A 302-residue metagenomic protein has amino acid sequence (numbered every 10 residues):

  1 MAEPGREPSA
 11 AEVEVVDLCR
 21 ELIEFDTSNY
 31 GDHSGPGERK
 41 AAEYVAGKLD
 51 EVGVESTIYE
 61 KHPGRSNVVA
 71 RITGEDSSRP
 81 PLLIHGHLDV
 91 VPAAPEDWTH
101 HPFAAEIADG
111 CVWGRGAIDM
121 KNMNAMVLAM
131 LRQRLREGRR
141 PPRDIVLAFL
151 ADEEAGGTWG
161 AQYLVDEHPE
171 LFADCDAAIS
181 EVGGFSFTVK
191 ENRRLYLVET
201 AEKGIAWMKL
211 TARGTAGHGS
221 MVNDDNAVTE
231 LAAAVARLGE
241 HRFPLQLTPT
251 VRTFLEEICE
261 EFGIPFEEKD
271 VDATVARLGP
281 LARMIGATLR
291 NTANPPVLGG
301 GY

Functional and structural regions predicted by a protein language model:
A2-R115, R136-R143: Acidic/His- and Gly-rich active-site-bordering loop/insert found across diverse amide/peptide-bond hydrolases
A10-V13, P36, K40, N122 (+4 more regions): Conserved active-site and cofactor/substrate-binding residues in soluble primary-metabolism enzymes
V16, R20, A46, A125-R132 (+3 more regions): Predominant activation on well-ordered alpha-helical scaffold segments within soluble catalytic domains
G86-L88, D109, E181-G183, A212 (+1 more regions): Fold-independent oxyanion-binding glycine-rich loops and adjacent beta-strand/coil segments at enzyme active sites
C111-V112, I118-L197: Acidic/histidine-rich catalytic neighborhood of metal-dependent amide-processing enzymes
I118, E153, G214-S220, Y302: A generic structural motif
P169-D176, G184-N192, E199-W207, G219-L298: Acidic-enriched catalytic cores of C-N bond-cleaving enzymes acting on peptides and small amides
